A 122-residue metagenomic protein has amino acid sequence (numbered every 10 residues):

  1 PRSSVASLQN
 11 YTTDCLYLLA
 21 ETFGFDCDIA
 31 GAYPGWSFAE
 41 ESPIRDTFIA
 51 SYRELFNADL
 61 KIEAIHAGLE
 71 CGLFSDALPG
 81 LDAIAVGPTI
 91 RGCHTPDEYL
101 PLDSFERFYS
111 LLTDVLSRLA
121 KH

Functional and structural regions predicted by a protein language model:
P1-E21: Long, well-ordered mid-to-C-terminal structural blocks that present hydrophobic/aromatic surfaces
P1-V5, F25-R45, H66, G72: A short beta-alpha structural unit
L8, T12, I44, S104 (+1 more regions): Hydrophobic alpha-helical membrane-association signature
L16-G24, Y52, F56, L78 (+1 more regions): Structural signal for hydrophobic packing residues in well-ordered secondary-structure cores of soluble enzyme domains
T22-A30, A58-E63, H122: Flexible, glycine/charged-enriched surface loops at secondary-structure junctions
F48: Phosphate-moiety recognition in structured ligand-binding domains
A58-V115: Zn-dependent metallopeptidase/amidohydrolase metal-coordination segment
F105, A120-H122: Electropositive, surface-exposed helix/loop patches at the edges of structured domains that serve as adaptable
